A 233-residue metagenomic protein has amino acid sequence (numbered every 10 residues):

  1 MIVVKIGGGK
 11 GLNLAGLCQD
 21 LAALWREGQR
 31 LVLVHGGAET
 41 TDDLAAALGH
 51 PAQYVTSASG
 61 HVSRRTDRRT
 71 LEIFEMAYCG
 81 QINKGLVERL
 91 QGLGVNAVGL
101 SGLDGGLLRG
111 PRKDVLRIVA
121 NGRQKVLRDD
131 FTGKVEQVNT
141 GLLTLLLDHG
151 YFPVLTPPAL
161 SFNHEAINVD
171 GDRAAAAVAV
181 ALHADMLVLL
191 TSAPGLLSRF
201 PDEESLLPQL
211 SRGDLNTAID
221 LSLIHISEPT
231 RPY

Functional and structural regions predicted by a protein language model:
M1-L33: N-terminal glycine-/serine-/threonine-rich phosphate-binding loop
V4-K5, V32-G36, L86, L90 (+3 more regions): General beta-strand structural signal in soluble alpha/beta enzymes
G16-Q19, N168-A175: Charged helix-capping and loop-helix junction motifs
E27, A46-A47, G92, A177-D185: Alpha-helix C-terminal capping segments
A46, H50-F152: Ligand-binding beta-strand-loop-alpha-helix segment within the catalytic cores of soluble metabolic enzymes
A58-R69, L210-L223: A glycine-rich helix N-cap at a beta->alpha junction
V98-S101, L107-L108, L182-L197: Glycine-rich phosphate/pyrophosphate-binding loops and their adjacent beta-strand/loop elements at enzyme active sites
I224-Y233: Single conserved hydrophobic/aromatic residue that forms the stacking wall/gate of nucleotide- or nucleobase-binding
